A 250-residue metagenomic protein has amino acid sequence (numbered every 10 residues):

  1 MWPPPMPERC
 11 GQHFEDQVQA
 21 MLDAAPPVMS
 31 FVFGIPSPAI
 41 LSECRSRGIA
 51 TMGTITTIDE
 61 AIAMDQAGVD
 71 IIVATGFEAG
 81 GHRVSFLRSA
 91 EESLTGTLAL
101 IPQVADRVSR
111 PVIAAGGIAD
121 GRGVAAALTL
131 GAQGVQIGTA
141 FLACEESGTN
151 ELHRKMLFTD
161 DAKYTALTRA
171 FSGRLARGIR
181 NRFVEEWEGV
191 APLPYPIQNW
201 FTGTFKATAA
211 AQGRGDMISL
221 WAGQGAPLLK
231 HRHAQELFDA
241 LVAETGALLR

Functional and structural regions predicted by a protein language model:
M1-R107, L241: Active-site entrance/lid segments in N-terminal catalytic domains of soluble metabolic enzymes
H82-I113, I118-R250: Conserved active-site-proximal phosphate/metal-binding subdomains
